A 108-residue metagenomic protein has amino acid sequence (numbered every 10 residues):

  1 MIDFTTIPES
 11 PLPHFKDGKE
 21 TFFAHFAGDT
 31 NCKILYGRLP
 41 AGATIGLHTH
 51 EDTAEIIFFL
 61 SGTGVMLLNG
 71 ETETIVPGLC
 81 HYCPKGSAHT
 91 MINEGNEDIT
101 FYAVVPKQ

Functional and structural regions predicted by a protein language model:
M1-N31, G46: A short, N-terminal "cap"/entry segment at the start of jelly-roll beta-barrel domains of the cupin/DSBH fold
E20, L35-H50: Conserved short histidine dyad/triad with adjacent acidic residue
D29-T30, D52, N96-E97: Short strand-connecting beta-turns/loops that link adjacent beta-strands
R38-L39, T49-M66: Short, conserved beta-strand element in jelly-roll/cupin
T44-G46, V65, H81, K85-M91: Histidine-centered metal-chelating micro-motifs
T63-V65, T72, A88, D98: Structural motif
E71-K85: Short acidic-glycine-tyrosine-enriched beta hairpin
K85-Q108: Ligand-binding loop in jelly-roll beta-barrel domains
